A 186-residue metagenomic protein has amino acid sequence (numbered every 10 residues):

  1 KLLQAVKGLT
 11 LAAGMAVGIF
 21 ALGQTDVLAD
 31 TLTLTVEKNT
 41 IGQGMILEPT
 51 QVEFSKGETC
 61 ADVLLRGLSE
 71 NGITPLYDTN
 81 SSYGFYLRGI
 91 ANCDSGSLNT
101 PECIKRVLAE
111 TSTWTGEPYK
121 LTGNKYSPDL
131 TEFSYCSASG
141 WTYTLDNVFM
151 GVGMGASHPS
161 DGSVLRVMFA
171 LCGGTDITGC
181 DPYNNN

Functional and structural regions predicted by a protein language model:
K1-A12: Bacterial N-terminal signal peptides that target proteins for export
L11, M15-I19: Hydrophobic helical h-region of N-terminal Sec-dependent signal peptides in bacterial secretory/periplasmic proteins
I19-N186: Ubiquitin-like/PB1-type beta-grasp interaction modules and other compact soluble beta-rich domains
